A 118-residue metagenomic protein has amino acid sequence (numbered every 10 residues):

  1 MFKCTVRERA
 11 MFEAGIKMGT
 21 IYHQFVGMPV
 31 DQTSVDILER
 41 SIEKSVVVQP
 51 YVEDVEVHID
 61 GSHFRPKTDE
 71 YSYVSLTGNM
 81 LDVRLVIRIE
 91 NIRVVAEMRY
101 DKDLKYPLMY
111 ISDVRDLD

Functional and structural regions predicted by a protein language model:
M1-D118: Short beta-strand/helix segments in adaptor/scaffold domains that form protein-protein interfaces within large
